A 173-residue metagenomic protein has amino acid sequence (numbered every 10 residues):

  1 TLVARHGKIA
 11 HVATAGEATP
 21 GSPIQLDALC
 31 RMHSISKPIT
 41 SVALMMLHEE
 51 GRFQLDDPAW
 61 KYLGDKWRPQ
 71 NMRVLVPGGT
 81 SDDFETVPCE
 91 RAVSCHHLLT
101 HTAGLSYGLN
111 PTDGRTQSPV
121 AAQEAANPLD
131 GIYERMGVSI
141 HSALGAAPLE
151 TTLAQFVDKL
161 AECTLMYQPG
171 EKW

Functional and structural regions predicted by a protein language model:
T1-H6: Beta-lactamase-like hydrolase cores
K8-A15: Amphipathic coiled-coil signal-relay and dimerization helices
P20-W173: Active-site-proximal loop and beta-strand segments within enzyme catalytic domains
